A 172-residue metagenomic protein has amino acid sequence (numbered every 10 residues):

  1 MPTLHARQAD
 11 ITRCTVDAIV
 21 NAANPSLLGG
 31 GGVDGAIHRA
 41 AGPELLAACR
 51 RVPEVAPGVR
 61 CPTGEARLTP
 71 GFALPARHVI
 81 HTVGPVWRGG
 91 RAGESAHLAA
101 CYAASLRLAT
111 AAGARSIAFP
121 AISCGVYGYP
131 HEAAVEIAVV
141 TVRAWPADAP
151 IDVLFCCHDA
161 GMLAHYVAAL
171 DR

Functional and structural regions predicted by a protein language model:
M1-R172: Macrodomain-like recognition of ADP-ribose-binding/processing modules
